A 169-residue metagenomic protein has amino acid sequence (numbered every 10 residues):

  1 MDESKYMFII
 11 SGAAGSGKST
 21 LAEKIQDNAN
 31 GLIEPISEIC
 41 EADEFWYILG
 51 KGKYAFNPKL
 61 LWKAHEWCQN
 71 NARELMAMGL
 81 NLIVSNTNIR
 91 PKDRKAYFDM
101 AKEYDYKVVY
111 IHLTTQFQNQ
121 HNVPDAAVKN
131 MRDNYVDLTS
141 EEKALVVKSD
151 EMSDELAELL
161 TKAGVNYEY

Functional and structural regions predicted by a protein language model:
M1-S4, L75-A77: Phosphate-binding P-loop
S4-S11, S16-S19, K24-E38, Y104-Y169: Conserved GTP-binding G-domain of TRAFAC-class P-loop NTPases and closely related GTPase folds
Y6-F8, L80-V84: Generic beta-sheet signal
S11-G12, A42, V84-T87: Short His-Asn-centered micro-motif
S19-L80, T114-H121: Conserved substrate/cofactor phosphate-moiety recognition/catalytic segment in nucleotide-dependent phosphotransferases
L21, A96-D99: A short acidic, amphipathic alpha-helical/loop segment
M76, F98, K102: Anion (oxyanion) recognition and catalysis
V84-Y97: Acidic, metal-coordinating catalytic cores used for nucleic-acid/nucleotide bond scission and strand-transfer chemistry
